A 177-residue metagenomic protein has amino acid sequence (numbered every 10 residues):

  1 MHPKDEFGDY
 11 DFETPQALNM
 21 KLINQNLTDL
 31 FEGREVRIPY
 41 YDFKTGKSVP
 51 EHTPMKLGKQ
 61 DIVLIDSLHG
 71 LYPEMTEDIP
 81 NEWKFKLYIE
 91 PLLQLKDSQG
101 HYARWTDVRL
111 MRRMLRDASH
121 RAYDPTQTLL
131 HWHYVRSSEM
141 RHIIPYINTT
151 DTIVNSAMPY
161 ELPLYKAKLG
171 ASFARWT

Functional and structural regions predicted by a protein language model:
H2-S48, I62: Conserved nucleotide-sensing/catalytic segment adjacent to the nucleotide-binding pocket in NTP-handling enzymes
M20, H52-L57: Glycine-rich phosphate/ribose-binding loops and adjacent secondary-structure elements that form binding surfaces
N26-G33, L71, R116, I153: Conserved, well-folded catalytic cores of nucleic-acid-processing and energy-transducing macromolecular machines
F43-E51, Y134-S137: Short gly/ser/thr-rich secondary-structure transition/capping motifs
L57-K59, N81-E82: Short loop/turn elements that form and flank the Walker-type P-loop nucleotide-binding site in RecA-like NTPase cores
I62-D66, Y88: Structural recognition of the conserved hydrophobic beta-strand(s) that form the central parallel beta-sheet of P-loop
Y72-T76: Conserved ATPase-coupling elements of RecA-like P-loop NTPase cores
E77-T177: Conserved NTP phosphate-binding and transfer environment spanning the P-loop NTPase/kinase superfamily
